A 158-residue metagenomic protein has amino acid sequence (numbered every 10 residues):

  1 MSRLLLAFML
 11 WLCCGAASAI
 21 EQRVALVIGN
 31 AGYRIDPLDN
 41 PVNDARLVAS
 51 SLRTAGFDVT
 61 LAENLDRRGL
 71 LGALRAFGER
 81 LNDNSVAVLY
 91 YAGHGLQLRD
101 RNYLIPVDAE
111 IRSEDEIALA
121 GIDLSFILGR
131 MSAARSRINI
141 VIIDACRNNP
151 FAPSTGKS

Functional and structural regions predicted by a protein language model:
M1-A7, W11: Sec-dependent signal peptide recognition, specifically the positively charged N-region followed immediately by
C14-A16: N-terminal signal peptide c-region/cleavage motif recognized by signal peptidases
S18-L26: Cleaved targeting-peptide boundary
Q22, L65, G69-A92, L96-G156: Caspase-like (clan CD) cysteine peptidase catalytic core
A25-Y33: Short beta-strand segments enriched in small/hydrophobic residues
G32-R46: Glycine- and acidic-residue-enriched helix-capping/strand-helix junction motifs
R34-P37, T60, S113-D115: A generic structural signal for short coil/turn motifs at secondary-structure boundaries
L52-A62: Short beta-strand elements in bilobed, periplasmic/extracellular small-molecule ligand-binding domains
